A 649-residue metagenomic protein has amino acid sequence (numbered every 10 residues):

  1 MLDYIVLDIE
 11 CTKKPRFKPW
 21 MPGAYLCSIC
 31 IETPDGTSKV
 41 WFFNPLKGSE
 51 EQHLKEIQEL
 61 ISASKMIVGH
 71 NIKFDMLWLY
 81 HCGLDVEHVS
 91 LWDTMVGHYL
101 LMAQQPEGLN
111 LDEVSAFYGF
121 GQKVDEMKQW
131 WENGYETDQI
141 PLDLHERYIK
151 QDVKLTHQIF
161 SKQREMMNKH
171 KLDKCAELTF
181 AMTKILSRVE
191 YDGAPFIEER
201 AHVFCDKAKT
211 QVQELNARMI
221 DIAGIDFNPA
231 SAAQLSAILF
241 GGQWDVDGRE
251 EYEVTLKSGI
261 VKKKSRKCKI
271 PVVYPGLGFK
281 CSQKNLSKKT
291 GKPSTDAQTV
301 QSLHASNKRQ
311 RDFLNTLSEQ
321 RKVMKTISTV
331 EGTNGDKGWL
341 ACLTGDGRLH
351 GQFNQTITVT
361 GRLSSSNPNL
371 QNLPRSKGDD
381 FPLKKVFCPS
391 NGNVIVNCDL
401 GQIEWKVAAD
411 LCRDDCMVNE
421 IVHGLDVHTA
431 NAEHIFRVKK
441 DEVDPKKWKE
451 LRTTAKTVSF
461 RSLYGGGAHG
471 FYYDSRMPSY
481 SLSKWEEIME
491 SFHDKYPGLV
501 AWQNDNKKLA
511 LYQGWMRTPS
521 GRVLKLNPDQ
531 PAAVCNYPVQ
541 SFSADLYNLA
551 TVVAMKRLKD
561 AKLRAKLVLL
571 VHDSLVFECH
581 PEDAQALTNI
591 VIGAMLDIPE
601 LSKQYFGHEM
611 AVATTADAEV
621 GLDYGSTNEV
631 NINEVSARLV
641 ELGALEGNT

Functional and structural regions predicted by a protein language model:
M1-P19, G23-Y118, Q129-T649: Conserved catalytic core of nucleotide polymerization and phosphodiester-bond processing enzymes
K123-E126: Core domains of carbohydrate- and sulfate-ester-processing enzymes
